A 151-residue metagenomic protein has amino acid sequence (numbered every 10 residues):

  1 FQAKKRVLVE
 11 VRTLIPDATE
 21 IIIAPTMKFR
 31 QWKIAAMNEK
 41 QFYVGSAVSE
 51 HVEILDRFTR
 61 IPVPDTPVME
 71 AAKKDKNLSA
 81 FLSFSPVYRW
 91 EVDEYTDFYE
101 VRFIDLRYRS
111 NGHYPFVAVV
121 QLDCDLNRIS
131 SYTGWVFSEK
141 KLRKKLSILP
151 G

Functional and structural regions predicted by a protein language model:
F1-D17: Hydrophobic alpha-helical transmembrane segments in integral membrane proteins
T19, F29-G151: Extracytosolic and intramembrane catalytic regions of membrane-associated proteins in envelope/secretory systems
A24-K28: A short beta-turn/loop motif at secondary-structure boundaries
